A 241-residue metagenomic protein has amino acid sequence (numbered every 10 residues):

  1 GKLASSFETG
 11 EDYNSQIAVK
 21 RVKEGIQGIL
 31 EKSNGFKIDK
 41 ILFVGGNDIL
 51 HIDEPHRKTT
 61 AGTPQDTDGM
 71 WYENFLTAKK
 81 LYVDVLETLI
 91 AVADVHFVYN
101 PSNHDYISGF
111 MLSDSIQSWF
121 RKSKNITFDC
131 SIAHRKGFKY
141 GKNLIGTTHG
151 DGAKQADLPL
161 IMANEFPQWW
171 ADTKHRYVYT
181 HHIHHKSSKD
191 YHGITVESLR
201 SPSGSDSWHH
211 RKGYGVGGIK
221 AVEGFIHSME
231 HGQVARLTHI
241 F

Functional and structural regions predicted by a protein language model:
G1, G46-L50, S102-H104, G150-D151 (+2 more regions): Active-site metal-binding loops of divalent metal-dependent hydrolases
G1-L81: N-terminal active-site segment of His-dependent metallophosphoesterases
I17-K20, Y106-F110, I132: Hydrophobic alpha-helical segments at protein termini of multi-pass membrane proteins
L30-D39, V83-H96, K122: Secondary-structure boundary elements
D39-F43, D94-V98, L144-I145, Y177 (+1 more regions): Beta-sheet entry/capping signal
G46, T67-M111: Loop-centered beta-sheet repeat module
D53-R57, V98-P101, D105-F120, R200: Short, electropositive alpha-helical surface patch
I116-T127, I132-H134, K139-F241: Conserved beta-sheet core of the metallophosphoesterase superfamily
